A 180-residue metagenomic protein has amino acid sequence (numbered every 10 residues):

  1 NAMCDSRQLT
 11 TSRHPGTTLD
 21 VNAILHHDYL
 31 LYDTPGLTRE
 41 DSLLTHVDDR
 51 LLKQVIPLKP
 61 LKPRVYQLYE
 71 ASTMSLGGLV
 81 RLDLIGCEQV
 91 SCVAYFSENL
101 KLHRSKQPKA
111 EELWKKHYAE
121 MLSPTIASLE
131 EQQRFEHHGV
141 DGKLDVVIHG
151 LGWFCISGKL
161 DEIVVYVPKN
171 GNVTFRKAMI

Functional and structural regions predicted by a protein language model:
A2-I180: Helix-rich effector regions associated with P-loop NTPase G domains
